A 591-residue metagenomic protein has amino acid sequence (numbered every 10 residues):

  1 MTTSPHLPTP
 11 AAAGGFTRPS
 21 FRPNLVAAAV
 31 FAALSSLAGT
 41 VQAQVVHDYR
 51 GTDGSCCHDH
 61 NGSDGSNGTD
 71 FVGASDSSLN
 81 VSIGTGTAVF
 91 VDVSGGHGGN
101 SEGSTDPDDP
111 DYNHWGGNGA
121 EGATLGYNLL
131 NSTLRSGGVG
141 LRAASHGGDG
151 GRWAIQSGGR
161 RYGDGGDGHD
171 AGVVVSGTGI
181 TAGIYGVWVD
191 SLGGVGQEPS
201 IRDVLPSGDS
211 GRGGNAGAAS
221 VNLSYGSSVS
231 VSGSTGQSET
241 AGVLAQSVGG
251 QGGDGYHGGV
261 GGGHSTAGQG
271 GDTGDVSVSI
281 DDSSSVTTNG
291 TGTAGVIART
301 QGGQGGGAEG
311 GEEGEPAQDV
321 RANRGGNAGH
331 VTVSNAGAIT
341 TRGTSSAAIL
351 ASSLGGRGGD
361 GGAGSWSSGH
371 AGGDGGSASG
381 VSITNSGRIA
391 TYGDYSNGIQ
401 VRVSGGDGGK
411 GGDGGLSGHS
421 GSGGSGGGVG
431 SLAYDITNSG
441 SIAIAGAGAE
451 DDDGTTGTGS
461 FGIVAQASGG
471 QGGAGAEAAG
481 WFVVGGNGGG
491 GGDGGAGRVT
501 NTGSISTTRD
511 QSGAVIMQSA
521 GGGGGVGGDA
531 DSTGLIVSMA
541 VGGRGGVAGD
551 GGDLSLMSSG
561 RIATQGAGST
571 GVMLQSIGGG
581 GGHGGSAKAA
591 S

Functional and structural regions predicted by a protein language model:
M1-Q42: Gram-negative bacterial Sec-dependent N-terminal signal peptides
S4, T40-V45, I516, M573: Intrinsically disordered, low-complexity regions enriched for glutamine and histidine
V26-A27, A32, A245, A298 (+1 more regions): Generic detector of well-ordered secondary structure
Q44-T52, H60-R142, H146-G242, V248-A294 (+6 more regions): Surface-exposed loop/turn motifs in large extracellular/passenger domains
